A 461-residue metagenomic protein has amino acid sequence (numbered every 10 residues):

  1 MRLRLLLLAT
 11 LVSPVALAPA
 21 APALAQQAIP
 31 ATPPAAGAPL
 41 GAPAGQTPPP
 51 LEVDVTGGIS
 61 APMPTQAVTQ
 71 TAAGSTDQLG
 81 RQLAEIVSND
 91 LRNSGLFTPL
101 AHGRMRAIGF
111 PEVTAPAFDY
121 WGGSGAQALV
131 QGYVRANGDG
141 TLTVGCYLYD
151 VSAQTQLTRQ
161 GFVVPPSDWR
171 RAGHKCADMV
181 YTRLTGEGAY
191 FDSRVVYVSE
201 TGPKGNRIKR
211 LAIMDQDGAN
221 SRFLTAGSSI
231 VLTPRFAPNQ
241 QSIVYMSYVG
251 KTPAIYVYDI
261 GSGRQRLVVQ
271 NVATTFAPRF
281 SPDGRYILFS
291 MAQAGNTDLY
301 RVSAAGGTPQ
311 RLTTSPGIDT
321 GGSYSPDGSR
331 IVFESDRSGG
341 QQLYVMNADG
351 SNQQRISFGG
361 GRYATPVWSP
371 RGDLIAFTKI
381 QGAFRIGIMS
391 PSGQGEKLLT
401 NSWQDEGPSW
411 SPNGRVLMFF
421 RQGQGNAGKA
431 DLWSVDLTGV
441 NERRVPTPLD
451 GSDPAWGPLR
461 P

Functional and structural regions predicted by a protein language model:
P48-A117, V130-Y133: Short beta-strand->alpha-helix linker/helix-N-cap micro-motif that forms a surface specificity/interaction loop
E112-M179: Amphipathic beta-strand/beta-sheet edge segments enriched in Tyr/Trp
G140-T143, K204-A212, T252-Y256, N296-Y300 (+3 more regions): Structural motif
A189-F191, P238-N239, P282-D283, P326-D327 (+3 more regions): Residue-level detector of Asp-centered blade-edge/turn motifs that repeat once per structural unit in beta-propeller
V195, I243-V244, G284-I287, G328-V332 (+2 more regions): Hydrophobic beta-strand positions that form the internal "hydrophobic ladder" of WD40/Gbeta-like beta-propeller blades
D215-I230, Y258-F276, V302-I318, M346-R362 (+2 more regions): Multi-bladed beta-propeller domains
